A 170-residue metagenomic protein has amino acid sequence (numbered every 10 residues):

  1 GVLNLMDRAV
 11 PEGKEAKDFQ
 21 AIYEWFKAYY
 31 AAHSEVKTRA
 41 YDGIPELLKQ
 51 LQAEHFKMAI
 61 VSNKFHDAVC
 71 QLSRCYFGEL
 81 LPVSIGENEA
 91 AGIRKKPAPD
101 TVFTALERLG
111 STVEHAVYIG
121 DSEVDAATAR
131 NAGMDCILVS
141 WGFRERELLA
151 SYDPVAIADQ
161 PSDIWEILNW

Functional and structural regions predicted by a protein language model:
G1-E54, H66-C70: N-terminal helical cap/lid subdomain that shapes the substrate entry/recognition surface in HAD-like hydrolases
V36-K37, F65-V117, E123-A132, R146: Substrate-recognition "cap/lid" segment bordering the active-site pocket of phosphatases
N63, N88, S140-G142, P161: Short secondary-structure boundary segments
W141-S151: Short, glycine/polar-rich helix-capping loops at beta-to-alpha or helix-loop-helix junctions that flank or form
A156-Q160: Short acidic-hydrophobic, aromatic-tinged amphipathic segments that line or gate anion-handling sites
I164-W170: Short amphipathic alpha-helix with an adjacent loop that forms part of the alpha/beta core around
